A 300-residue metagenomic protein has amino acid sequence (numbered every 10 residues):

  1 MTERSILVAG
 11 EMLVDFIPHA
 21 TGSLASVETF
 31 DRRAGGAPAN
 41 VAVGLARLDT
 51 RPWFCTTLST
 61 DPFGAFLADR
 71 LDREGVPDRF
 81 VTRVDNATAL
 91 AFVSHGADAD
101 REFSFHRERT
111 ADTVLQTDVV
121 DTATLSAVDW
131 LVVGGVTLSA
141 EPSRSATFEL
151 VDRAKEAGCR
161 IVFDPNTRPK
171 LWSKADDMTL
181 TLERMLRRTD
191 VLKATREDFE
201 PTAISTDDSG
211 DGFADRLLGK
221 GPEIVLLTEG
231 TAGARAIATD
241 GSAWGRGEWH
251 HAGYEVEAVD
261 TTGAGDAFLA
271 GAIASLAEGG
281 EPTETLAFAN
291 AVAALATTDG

Functional and structural regions predicted by a protein language model:
M1-R73: Glycine-rich phosphate/adenosyl-contacting loop at the front of the ribokinase-like
T2-L7, D207-G300: Conserved phosphate-binding/catalytic region of the ribokinase-like
M12, V136, A267: Active-site metal-binding loops of divalent metal-dependent hydrolases
L45, T195, G265: Short, conserved phosphate/pyrophosphate- and ester-handling motifs at nucleotide-, phospho-/glycolipid
R51-P52, D78, C159-I161, V225: Hydrophobic anchor at the start of a short beta-strand that flanks the dinucleotide cofactor-binding loop
R51-V133: Conserved N-terminal subdomain of the carbohydrate kinase-like
W130, V136-R216, K220-I224, T231-A234 (+1 more regions): Conserved beta-alpha-beta core of the PfkB/ribokinase-like small-molecule kinase fold
